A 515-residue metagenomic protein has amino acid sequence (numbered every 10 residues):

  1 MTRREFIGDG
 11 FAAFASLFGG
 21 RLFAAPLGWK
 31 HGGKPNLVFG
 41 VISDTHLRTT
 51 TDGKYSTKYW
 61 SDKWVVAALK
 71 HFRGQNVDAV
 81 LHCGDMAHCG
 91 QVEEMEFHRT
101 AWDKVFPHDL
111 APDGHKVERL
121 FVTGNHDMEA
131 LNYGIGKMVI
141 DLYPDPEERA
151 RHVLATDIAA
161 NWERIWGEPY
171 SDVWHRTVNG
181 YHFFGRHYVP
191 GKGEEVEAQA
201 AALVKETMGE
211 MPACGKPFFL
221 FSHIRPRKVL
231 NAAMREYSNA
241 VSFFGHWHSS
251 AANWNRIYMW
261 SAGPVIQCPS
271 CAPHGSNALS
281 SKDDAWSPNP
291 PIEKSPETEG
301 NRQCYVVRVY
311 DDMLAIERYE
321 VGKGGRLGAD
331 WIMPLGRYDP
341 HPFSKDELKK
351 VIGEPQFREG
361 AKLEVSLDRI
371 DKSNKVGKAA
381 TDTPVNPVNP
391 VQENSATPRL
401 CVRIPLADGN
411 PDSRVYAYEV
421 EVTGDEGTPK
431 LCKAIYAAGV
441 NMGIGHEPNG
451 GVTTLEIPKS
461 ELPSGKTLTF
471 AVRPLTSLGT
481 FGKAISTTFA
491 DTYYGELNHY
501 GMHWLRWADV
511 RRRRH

Functional and structural regions predicted by a protein language model:
E5-P26: N-terminal export signals
A25-M95: N-terminal active-site segment of His-dependent metallophosphoesterases
G53-S56, V189-W260: Active-site-proximal segments of metal-dependent phosphoesterases and phosphodiesterases across multiple
Q91-E206, R235-E236, A252-P269, G275-T298 (+1 more regions): Extended active-site neighborhood of metal-dependent phosphoesterases/phosphodiesterases
W254-D368: Binuclear metal-dependent phosphoesterase catalytic core
P398-D412: Conserved aromatic anchor
L462-G479: Beta-strand-rich modules
G479-W507: Extracellular fibronectin type III
